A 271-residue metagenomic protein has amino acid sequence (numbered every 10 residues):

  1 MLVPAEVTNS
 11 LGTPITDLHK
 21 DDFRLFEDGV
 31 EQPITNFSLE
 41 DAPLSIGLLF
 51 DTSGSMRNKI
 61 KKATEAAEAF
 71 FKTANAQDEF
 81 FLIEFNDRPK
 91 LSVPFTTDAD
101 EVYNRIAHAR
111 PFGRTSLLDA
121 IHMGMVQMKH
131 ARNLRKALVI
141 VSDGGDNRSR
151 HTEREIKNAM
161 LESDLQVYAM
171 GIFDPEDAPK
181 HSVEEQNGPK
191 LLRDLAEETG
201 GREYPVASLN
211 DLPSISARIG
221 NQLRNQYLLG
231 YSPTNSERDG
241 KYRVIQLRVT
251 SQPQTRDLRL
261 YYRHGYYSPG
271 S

Functional and structural regions predicted by a protein language model:
M1-S271: Scaffold/interface architecture of coatomer-like assemblies
